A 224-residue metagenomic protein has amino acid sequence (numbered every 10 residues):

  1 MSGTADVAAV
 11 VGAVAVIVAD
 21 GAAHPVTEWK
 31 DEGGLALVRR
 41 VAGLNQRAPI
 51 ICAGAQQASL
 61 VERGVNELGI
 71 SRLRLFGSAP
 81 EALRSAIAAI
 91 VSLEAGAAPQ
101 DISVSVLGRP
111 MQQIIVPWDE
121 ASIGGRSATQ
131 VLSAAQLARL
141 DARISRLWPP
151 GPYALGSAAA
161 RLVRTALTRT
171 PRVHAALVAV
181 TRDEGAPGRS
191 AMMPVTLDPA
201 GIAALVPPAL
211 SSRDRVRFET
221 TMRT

Functional and structural regions predicted by a protein language model:
S2-P49: Rossmann-like NAD(P)-binding element
A8-V10, G43-L44, A95-A97, G185-P187: Solvent-exposed alpha-helices and their adjacent loops that cap or buttress functional pockets in soluble metabolic
G33, L37, L60, L83 (+2 more regions): General structural feature for long, well-ordered alpha-helical segments within catalytic domains of soluble enzymes
V38, V91, E219-M222: A generic alpha-helix structural signal
V41-A42, V65, L167: N-terminal cationic-hydrophobic initiation segments that often serve targeting/anchoring roles
P49-R126: Rossmann-fold dinucleotide-binding core
G96-T224: Long, compositionally biased stretches enriched for glycine and/or charged residues
